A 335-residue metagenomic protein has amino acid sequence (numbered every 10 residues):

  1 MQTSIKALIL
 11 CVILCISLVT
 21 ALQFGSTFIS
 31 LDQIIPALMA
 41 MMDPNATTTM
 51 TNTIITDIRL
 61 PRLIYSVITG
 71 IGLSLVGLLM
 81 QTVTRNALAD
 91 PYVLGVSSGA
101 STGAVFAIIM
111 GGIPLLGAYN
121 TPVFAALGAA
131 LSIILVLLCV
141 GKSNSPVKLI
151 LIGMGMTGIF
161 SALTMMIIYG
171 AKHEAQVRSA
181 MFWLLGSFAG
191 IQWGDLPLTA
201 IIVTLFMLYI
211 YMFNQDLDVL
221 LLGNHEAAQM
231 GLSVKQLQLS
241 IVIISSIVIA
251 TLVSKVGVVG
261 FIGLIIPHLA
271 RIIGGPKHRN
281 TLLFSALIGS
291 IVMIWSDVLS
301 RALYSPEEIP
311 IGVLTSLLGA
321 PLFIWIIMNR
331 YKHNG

Functional and structural regions predicted by a protein language model:
M1-G335: Alpha-helical transmembrane segments in inner-membrane proteins
